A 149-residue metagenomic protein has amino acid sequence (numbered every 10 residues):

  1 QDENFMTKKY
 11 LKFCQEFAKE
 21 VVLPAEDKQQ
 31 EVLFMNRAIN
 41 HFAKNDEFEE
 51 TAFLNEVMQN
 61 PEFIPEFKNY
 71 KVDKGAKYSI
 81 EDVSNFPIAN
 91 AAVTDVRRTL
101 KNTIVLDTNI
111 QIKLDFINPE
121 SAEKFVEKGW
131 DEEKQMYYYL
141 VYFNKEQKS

Functional and structural regions predicted by a protein language model:
Q1-V96: Long, hydrophobic alpha/beta structural blocks
N69-S149: C-terminal, beta-strand-rich globular interaction domains
